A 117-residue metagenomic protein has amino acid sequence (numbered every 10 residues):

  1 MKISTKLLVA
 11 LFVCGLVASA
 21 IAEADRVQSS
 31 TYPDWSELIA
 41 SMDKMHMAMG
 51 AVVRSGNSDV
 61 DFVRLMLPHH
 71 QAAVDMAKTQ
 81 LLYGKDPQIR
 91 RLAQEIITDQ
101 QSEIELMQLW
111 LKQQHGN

Functional and structural regions predicted by a protein language model:
K2-L8, A20-N117: His/Met- and acidic-residue-enriched segments that coordinate or traffic transition-metal cofactors and support
V13-A20: Hydrophobic h-region of N-terminal signal peptides that target proteins for export in Gram-negative bacteria
